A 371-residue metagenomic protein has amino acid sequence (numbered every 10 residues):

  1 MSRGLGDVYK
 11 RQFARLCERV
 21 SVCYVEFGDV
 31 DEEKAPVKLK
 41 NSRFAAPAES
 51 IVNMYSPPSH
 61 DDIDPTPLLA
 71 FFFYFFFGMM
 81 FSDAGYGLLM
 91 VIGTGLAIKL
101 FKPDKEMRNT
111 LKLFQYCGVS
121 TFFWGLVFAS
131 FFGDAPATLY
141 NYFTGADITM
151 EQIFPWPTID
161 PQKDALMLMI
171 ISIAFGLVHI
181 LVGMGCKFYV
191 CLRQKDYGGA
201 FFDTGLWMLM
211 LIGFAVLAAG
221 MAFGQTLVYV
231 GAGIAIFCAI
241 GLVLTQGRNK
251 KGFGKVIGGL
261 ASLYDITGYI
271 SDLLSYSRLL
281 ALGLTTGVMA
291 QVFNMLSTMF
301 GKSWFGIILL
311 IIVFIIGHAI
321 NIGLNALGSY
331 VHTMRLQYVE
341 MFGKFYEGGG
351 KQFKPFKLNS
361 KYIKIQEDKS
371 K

Functional and structural regions predicted by a protein language model:
S2-Y9: Short, small-residue-biased leader/transition segments that mark boundaries at the very start of proteins
K10-K371: Conserved, carboxylate-rich catalytic/transport cores that coordinate ions
